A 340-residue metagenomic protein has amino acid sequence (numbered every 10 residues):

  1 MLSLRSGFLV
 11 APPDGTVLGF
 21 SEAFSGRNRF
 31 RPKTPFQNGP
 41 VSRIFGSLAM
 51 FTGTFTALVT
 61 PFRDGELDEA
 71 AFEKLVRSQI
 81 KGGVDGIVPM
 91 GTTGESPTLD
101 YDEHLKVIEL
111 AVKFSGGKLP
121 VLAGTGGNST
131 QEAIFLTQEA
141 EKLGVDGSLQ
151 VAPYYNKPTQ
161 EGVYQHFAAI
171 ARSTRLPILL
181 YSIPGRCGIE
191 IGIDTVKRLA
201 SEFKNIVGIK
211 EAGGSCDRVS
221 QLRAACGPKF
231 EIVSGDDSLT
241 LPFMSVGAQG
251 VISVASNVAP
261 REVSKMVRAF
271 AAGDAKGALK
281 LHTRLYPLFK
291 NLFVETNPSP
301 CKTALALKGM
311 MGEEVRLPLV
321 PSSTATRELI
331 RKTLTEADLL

Functional and structural regions predicted by a protein language model:
R5, R27-P32, R43: Basic polycationic patches enriched in arginine
T16-V17, P40: Intrinsic disorder/low-complexity segments
K33-A49: Short, Lys/Arg-enriched N-terminal segments with co-localized hydrophobic residues within the first ~10-30 amino acids
M50-T56, T60-R63, L67-G188: Active-site beta->alpha loop and helix N-cap motifs at the rims of alpha/beta catalytic domains
G53-P61, G82-V84, T93, S245-A248 (+1 more regions): C-terminal alpha-helical cap/extension of soluble enzyme domains
R172, R186-F289: Catalytic alpha/beta core domains of metabolic enzymes, predominantly
